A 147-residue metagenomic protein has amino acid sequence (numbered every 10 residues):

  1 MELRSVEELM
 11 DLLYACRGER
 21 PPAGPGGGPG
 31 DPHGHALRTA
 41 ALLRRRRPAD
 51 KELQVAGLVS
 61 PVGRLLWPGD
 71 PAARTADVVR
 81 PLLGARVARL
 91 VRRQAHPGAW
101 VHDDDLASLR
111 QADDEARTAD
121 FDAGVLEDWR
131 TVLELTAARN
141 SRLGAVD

Functional and structural regions predicted by a protein language model:
M1-D147: Metal-dependent phosphohydrolase cores
